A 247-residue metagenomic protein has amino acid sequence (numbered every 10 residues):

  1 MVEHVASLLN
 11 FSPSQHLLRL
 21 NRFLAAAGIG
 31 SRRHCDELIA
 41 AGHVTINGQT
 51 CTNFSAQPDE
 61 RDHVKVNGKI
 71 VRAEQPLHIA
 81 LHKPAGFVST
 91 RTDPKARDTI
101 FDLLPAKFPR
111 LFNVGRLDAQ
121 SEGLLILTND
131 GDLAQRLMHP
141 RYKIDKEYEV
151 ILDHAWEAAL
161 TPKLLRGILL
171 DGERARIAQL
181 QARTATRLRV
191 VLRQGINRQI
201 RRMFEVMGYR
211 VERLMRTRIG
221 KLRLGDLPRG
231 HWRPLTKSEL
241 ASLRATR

Functional and structural regions predicted by a protein language model:
V2-R247: Basic, flexible Lys/Arg- and Gly-enriched helix-loop patches that mediate nucleic-acid binding at interfaces with rRNA
